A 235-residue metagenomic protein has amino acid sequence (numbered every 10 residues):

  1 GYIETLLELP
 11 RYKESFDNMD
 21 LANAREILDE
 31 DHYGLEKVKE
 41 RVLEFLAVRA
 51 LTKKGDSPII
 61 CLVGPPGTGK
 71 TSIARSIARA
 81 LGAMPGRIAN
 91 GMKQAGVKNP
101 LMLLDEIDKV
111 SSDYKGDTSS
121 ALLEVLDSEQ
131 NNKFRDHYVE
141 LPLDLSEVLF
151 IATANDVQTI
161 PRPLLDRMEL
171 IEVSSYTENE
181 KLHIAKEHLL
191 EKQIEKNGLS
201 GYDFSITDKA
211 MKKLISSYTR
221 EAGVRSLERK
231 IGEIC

Functional and structural regions predicted by a protein language model:
G1-T52: Extended, charged alpha-helical coiled-coil/arm scaffolds that mediate oligomerization and mechanical coupling in large
Y12-F16, K93-G96, D156-D166, L170-R229: Conserved C-terminal "switch" segment of AAA+ ATPases
G55-P58, L81, A95-P100, G116 (+4 more regions): Short loop/turn elements that form and flank the Walker-type P-loop nucleotide-binding site in RecA-like NTPase cores
P58-A83, K93-Q94: Walker A/P-loop
R79-G91, S111, E180: AAA+/P-loop NTPase substrate/partner-engagement loops
A89, K93, E106-L143, D166: Conserved catalytic/switch belt of AAA+ P-loop NTPases
A95-P100, D117, R135-A154, Y202-T207: AAA+/SF3 P-loop NTPase mechanochemical coupling elements
K109-S112, T159, L170, E233: Residues immediately C-terminal
